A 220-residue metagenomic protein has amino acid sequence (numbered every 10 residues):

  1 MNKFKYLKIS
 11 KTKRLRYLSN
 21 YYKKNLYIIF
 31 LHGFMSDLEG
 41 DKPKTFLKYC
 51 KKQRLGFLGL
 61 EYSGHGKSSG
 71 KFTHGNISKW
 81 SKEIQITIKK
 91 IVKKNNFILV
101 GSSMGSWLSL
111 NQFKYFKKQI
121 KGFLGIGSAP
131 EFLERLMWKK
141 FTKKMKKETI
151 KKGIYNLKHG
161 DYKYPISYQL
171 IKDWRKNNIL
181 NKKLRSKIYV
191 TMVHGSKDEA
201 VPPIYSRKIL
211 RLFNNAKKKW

Functional and structural regions predicted by a protein language model:
M1-K23: N-terminal cap/lid segment of alpha/beta-hydrolase-fold proteins
N25-G33: Short beta-strand element of the alpha/beta-hydrolase
M35-D41: Short substrate-entry loop that stabilizes the transition state in hydrolases
P43, L47-S69: Conserved alpha/beta-hydrolase
H65-I91: Catalytic nucleophile-loop/oxyanion-hole region of alpha/beta-hydrolase and closely related hydrolase-like folds
L99-G101, I126: Short beta-strand immediately N-terminal to the catalytic nucleophile in serine-hydrolase-like folds
G101-S109: Gly/Ala-rich beta-loop-alpha elbow adjacent to hydrolase catalytic centers
W107, Q119-L212, A216-K217: The alpha/beta-hydrolase serine catalytic core
